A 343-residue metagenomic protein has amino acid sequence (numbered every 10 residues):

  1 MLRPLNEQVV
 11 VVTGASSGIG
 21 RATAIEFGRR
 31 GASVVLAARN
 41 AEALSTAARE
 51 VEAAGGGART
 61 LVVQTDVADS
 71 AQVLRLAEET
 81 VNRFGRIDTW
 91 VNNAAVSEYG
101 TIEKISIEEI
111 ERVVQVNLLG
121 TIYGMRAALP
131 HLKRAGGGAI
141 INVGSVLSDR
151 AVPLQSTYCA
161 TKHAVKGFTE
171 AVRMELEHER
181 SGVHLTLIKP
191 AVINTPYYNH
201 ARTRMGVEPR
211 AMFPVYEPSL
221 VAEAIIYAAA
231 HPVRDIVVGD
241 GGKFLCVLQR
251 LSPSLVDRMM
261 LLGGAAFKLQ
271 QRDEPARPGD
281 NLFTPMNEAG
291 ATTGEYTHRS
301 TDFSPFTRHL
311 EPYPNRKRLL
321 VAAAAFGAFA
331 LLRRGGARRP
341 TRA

Functional and structural regions predicted by a protein language model:
V9, S16-S17: Conserved glycine-rich cofactor-binding loop
A32-T46: Conserved glycine-rich Rossmann-like NAD(P)H-binding loop of the short-chain dehydrogenase/reductase
Q64-R75, I107: The beta1-alpha1 cofactor-binding region of Rossmann-like NAD(H)/NADP(H)-dependent oxidoreductases
T101-I102, E109-E111, L320, F326: Substrate-binding pocket helix/loop in short-chain dehydrogenase/reductase
M125, T161: Active-site helix of classical SDR
S145: Residue(s) in the substrate-gating loop at a strand-loop-helix junction that position the organic substrate next
H178-R272: SDR active-site lid
